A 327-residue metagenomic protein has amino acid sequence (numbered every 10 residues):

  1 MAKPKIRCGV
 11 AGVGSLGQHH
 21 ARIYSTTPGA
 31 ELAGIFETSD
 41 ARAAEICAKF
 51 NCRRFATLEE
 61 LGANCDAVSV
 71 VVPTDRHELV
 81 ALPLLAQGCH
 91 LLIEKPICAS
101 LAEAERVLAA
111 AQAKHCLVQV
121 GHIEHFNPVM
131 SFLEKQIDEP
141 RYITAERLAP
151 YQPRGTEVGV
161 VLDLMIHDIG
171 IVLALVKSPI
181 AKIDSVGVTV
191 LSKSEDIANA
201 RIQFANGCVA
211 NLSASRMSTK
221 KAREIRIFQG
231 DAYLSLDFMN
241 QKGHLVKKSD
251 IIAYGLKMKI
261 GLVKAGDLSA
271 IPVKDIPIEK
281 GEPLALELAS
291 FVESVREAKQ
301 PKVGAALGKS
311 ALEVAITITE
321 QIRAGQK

Functional and structural regions predicted by a protein language model:
M1-A2, A67-V70, L286-K327: C-terminal helix-rich "cap/oligomerization" subdomain common to oxidoreductases
M1-F50, V172: N-terminal Rossmann-like dinucleotide-binding module
A2, G170-K248, P277-K299: Contiguous beta-strand/loop segments that form the cofactor/metal-binding neighborhood of enzyme cores
H20, F50-L108: Beta-loop-alpha module in the N-terminal Rossmann-like domain of NAD(P)-dependent dehydrogenases, especially those
C52, Q87-C89, K114-L117, C208: A short helix->loop->beta-strand "cap" motif at the edges of active sites that frequently abuts
A56, I93-E94, V118-V120, T144-A145 (+1 more regions): Hydrophobic residues in well-ordered beta-strands that form the structural core
C98-G155: A contiguous active-site-proximal alpha/beta segment in oxidoreductase catalytic domains
G121-P128, Y151-I180, D196, L307: Mid-domain beta-loop-alpha active-site segment that forms a flexible, acidic cofactor/metal-binding surface
